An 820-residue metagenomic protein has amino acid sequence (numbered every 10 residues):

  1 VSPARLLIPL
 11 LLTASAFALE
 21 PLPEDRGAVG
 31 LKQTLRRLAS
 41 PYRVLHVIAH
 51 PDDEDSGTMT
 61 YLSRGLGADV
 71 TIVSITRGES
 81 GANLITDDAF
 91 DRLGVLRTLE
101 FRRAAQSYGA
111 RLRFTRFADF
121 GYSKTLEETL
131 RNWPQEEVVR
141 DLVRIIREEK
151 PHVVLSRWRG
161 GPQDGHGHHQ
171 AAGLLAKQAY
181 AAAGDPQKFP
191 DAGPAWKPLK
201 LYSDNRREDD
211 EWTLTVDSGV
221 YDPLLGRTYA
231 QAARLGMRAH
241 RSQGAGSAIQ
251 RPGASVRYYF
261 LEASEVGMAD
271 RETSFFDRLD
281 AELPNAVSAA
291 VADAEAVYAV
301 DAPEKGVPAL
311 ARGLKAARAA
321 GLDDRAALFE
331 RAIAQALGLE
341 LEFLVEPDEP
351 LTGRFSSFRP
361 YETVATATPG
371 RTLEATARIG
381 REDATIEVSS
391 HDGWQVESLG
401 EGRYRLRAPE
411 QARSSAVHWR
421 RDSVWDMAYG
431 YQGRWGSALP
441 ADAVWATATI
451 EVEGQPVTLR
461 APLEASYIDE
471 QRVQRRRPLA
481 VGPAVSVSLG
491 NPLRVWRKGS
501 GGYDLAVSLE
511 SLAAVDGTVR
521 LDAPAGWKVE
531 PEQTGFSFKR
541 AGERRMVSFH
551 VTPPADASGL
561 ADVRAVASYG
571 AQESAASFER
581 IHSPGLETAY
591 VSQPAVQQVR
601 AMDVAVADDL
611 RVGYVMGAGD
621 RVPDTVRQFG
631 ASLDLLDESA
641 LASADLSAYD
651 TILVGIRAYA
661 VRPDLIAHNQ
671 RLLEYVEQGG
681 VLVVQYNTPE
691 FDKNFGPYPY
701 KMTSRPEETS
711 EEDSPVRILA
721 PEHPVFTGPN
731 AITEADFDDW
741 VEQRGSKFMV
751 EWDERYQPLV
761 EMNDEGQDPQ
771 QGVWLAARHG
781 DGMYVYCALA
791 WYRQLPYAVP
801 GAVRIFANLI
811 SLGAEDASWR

Functional and structural regions predicted by a protein language model:
T13-S15: N-terminal signal peptide c-region/cleavage motif recognized by signal peptidases
A18-L45, T125-T129, Q135-L344: Metal-dependent de-N-acetylase/amidase catalytic core
L19-E148, Q170, K177-A181: Active-site rim/loop-helix segments in enzyme catalytic domains that contact anionic ligands
L328-E346, R354-F355, R476-V485: Proline/serine/threonine-rich low-complexity linkers at boundaries of modular beta-sandwich domains
F355-M602, V606-D608: Long beta-sheet-rich domains in secretory-pathway and surface-associated proteins
E573-G655, T688, T709, R793 (+1 more regions): Aromatic-Pro/Gly-enriched surface loop or interdomain linker that acts as a lid/target-recognition segment
R657-D738: A glycine-rich, often tryptophan-bearing local segment used as a flexible ligand/cofactor-contacting loop or short
S704-A798, A817: Catalytic beta-strand/loop cores that center a nucleophilic Ser/Cys/Thr and support acyl-enzyme chemistry
